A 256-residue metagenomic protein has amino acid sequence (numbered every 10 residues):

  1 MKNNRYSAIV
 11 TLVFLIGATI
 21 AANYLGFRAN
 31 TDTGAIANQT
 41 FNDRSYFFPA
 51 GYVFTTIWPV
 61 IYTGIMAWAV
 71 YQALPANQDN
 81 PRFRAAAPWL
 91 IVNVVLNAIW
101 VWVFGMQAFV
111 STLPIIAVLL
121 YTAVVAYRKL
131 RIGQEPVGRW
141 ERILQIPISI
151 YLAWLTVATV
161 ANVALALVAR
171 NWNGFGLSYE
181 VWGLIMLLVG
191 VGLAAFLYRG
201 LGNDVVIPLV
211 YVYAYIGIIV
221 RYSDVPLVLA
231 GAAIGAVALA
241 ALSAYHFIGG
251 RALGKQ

Functional and structural regions predicted by a protein language model:
M1-T11: N-terminal membrane topogenic signal
N3, A50-F54, G176-G192, I218-A241: Membrane-interface transmembrane-helix boundary segments in multi-pass integral membrane proteins
N3, L74-P75, R128-Q134, A244-Q256: Membrane-interface capping segments at transmembrane-helix boundaries
V13-A21, W89-V101, I115-Y127, L144-N162: Alpha-helical transmembrane segments of multi-pass integral membrane proteins
L15-T33: Alpha-helical transmembrane segments of multi-pass membrane proteins
F41-I57, R142-Y151, W172-M186, Y222: Short aromatic-rich membrane-water interface segments that cap or initiate transmembrane helices in multi-pass membrane
N80-L90, N203-P208: Membrane-interfacial loop-to-transmembrane alpha-helix junctions, especially the N-terminal start
I99-L113, R170-L177, F196-L201, Y222-L227: Membrane-interface helix caps and helix-loop-helix hairpins in membrane proteins
